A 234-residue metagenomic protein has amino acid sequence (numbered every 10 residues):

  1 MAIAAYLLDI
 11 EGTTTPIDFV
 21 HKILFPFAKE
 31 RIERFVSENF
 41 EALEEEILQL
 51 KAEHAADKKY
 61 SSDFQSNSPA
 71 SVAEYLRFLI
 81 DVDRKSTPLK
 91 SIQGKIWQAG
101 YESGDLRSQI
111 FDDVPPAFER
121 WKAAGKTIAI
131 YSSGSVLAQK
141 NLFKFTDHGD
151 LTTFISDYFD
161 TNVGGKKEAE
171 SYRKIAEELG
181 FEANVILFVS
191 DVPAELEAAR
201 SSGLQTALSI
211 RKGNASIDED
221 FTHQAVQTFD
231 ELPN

Functional and structural regions predicted by a protein language model:
M1-I3, S156-N234: Asp-based, Mg2+/Mn2+-dependent phosphohydrolase catalytic module
A2-V20: Asp-based phosphoryl-transfer active-site loop
I10, Y131-S135, D191: Short, well-ordered beta-to-alpha junction loops that form the rim of enzyme active sites and present histidine/acidic
T14-D18, L137-K140, E197, A215-I217: Short catalytic/ligand-binding loop motif for oxyanion handling, primarily in non-cytosolic enzymes, centered on
V20-F78: Conserved phosphoryl-transfer catalytic core
K58-D112: Metal-dependent phosphoesterase signature
G94-K95, S103-T146: Substrate-recognition element of Asp-dependent hydrolases with the DxDx(T/V) motif
I128-K174, E178: Extended hydrophobic/aromatic segments used for targeting, binding, or gating
